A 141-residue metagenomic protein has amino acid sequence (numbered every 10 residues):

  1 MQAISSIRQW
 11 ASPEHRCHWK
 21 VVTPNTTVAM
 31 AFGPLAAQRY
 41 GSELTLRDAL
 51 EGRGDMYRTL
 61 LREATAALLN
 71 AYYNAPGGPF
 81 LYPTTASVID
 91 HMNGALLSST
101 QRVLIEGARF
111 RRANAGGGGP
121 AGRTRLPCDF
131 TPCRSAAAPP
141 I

Functional and structural regions predicted by a protein language model:
M1-I141: Soluble extracellular-acting proteins and domains
